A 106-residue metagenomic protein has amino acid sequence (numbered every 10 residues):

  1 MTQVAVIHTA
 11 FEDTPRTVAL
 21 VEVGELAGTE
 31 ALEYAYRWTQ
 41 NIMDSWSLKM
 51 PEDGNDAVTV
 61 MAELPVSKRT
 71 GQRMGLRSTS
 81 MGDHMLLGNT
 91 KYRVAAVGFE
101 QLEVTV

Functional and structural regions predicted by a protein language model:
M1-R37: N-terminal disorder-to-order initiation segments that are Gly/Lys/Arg-biased and fold into the first beta/loop/alpha
V4-V6, V18-V23, V58-V60, V66 (+2 more regions): Extended aliphatic helical segments
R16, N41-M43, P51, V97 (+1 more regions): Short linear sequence elements within intrinsically disordered, low-complexity coil regions
E25-L87: Short, conserved turn/kink motifs that form compact alpha/beta structural patches or helix kinks used as
M74-V106: Short, compact, well-ordered microdomains
